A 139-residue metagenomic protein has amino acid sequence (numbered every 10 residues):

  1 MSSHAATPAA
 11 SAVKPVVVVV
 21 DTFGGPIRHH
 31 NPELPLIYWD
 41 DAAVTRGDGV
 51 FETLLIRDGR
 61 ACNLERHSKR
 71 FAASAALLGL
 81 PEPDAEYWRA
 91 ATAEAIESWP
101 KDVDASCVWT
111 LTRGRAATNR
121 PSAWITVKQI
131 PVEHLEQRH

Functional and structural regions predicted by a protein language model:
M1-H139: Conserved alpha/beta cores of soluble small-molecule-handling proteins
